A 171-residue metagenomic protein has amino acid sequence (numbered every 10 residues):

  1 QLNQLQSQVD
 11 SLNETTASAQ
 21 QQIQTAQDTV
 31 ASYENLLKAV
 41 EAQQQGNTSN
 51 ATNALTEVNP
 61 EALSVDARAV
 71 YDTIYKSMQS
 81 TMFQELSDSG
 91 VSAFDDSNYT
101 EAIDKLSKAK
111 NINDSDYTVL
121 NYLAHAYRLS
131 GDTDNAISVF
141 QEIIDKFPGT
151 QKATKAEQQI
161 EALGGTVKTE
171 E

Functional and structural regions predicted by a protein language model:
Y33, Q84, T118, Q151-K155: Start-of-helix register in tetratricopeptide repeats
P60, K108-N111, D145: Conserved structural position within tetratricopeptide repeats
D72-Y122, A126: Alpha-helical adaptor scaffolds
Y122, A156-Q159: Canonical tetratricopeptide repeat
